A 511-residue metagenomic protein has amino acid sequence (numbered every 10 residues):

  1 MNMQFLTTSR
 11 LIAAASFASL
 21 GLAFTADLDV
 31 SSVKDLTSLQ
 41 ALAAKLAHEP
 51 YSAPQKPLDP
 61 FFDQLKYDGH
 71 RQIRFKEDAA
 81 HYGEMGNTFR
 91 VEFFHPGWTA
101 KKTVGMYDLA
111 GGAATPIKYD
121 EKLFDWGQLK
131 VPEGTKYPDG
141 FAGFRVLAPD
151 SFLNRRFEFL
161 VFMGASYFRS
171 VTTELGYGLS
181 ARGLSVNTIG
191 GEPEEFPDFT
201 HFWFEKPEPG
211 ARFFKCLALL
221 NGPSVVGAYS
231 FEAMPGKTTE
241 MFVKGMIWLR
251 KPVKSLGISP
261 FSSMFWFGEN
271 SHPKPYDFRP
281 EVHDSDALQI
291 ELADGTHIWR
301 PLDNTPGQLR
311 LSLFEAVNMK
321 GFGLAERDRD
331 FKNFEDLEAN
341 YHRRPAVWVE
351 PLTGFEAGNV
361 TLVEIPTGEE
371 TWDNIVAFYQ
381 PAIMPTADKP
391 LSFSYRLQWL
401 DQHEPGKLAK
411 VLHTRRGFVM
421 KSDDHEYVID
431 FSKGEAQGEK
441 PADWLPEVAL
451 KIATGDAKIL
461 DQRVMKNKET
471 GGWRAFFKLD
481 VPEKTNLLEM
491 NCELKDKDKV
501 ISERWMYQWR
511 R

Functional and structural regions predicted by a protein language model:
M1-A13: Bacterial N-terminal signal peptides that target proteins for export
I12-A23: Bacterial N-terminal signal peptides
A26-Y67, R71-K76, Y82, F94 (+1 more regions): Terminal accessory/anchoring regions of large secretory-pathway or extracellular enzymes
L36-Q40, A44-G190: Solvent-exposed N-terminal domain segments of exported/luminal and surface proteins
D68, S170-T173, Y177, K254 (+3 more regions): A contiguous, surface-exposed recognition patch within enzymatic or periplasmic domains that forms
T103-L109, L288-I290, G323, C492: Short polybasic amphipathic segments
G178-M234, E356-T361, G368, W372: Extended, loop-rich substrate-binding clefts of extracytoplasmic carbohydrate-active enzymes
A218-M264: Acidic, contiguous internal or C-terminal segments within carbohydrate-active enzymes that form a structured patch used
